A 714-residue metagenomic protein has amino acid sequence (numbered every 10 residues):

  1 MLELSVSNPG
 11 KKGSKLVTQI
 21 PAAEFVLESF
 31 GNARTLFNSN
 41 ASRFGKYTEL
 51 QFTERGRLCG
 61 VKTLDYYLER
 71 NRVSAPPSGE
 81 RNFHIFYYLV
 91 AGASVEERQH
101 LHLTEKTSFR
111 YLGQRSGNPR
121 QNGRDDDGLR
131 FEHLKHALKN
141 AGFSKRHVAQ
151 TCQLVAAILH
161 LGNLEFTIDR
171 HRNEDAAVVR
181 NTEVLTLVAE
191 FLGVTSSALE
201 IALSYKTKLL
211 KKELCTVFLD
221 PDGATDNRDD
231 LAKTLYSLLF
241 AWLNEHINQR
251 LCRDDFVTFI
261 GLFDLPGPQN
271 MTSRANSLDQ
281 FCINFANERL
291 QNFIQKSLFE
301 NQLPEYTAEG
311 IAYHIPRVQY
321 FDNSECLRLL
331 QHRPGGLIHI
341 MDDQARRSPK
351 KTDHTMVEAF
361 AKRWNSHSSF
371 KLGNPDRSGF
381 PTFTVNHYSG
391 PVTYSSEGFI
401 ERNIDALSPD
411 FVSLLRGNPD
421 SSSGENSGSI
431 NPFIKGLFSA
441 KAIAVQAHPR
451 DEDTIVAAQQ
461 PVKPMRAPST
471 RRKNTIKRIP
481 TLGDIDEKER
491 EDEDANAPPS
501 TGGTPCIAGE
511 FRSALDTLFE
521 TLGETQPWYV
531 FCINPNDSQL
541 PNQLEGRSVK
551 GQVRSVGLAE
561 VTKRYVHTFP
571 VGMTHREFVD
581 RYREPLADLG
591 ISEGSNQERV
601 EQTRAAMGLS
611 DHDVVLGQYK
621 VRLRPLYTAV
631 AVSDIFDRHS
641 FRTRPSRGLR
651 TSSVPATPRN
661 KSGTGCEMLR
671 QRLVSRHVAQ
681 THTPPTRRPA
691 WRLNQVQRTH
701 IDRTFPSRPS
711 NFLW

Functional and structural regions predicted by a protein language model:
M1-P76, H84-A91, L210, L214-D226 (+5 more regions): Extended, low-complexity interaction tracts enriched in P/G/S/Q
S14-Q19, H102-E105, Q150-A157, I168-A177 (+7 more regions): Short amphipathic alpha-helical segments embedded in low-complexity Lys/Glu-rich regions
R55-C59, S74-T207: Helical/strand "switch-coupling" subdomains that flank nucleotide/phosphate-binding cores, especially in P-loop NTPases
G123-D127, T151-E165, F191, K206-L214 (+3 more regions): Core structural elements
R130-E132, A189-L235, Y619: Long, non-coiled-coil amphipathic alpha-helical linker/lever segments that couple catalytic cores to other domains
T195, E200-K206, P334, D537-S538 (+1 more regions): Alpha-helical coiled-coil scaffolding segments
E245-R253, T651, P655: Conserved helix-loop functional segments at active or binding sites
G551-V566, G608-W714: Calmodulin-binding IQ motif alpha-helix
